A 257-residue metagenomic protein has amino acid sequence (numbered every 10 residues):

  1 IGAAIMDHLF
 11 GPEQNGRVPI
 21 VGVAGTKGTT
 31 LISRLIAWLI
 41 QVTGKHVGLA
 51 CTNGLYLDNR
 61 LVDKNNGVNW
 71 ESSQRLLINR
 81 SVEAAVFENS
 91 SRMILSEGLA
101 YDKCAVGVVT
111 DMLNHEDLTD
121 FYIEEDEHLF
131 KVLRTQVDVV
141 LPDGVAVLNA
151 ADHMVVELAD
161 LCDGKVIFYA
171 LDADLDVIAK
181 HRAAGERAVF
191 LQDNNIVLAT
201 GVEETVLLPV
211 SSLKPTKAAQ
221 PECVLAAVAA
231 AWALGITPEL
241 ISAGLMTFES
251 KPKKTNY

Functional and structural regions predicted by a protein language model:
I1, I123-F130, G144, D163-Y257: Adenine nucleotide phosphate-binding catalytic loops in nucleotide-utilizing enzymes
I1-A150, M154-G164: Phosphate-binding loop of NTP-binding sites
